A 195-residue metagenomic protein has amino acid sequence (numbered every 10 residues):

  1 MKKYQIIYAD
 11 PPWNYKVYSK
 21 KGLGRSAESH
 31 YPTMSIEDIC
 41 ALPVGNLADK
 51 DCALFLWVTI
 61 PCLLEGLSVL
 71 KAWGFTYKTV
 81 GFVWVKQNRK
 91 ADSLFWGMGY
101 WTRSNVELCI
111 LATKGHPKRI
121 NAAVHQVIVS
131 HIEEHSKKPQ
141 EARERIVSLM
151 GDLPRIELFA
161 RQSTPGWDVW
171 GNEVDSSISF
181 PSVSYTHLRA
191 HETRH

Functional and structural regions predicted by a protein language model:
M1-L56: SAM-dependent methyltransferase catalytic-core segment centered on the flexible catalytic loop and adjoining short
P11, I60, K114: Residues immediately flanking
Y15-Y18, L63-G66, R119-I120: Short catalytic/ligand-binding loop motif for oxyanion handling, primarily in non-cytosolic enzymes, centered on
E37-K90: Conserved Class I SAM-dependent methyltransferase catalytic core
K86-W101: Short alpha-helix plus adjacent loop in nuclease-associated cores
G99-L153: Flexible, glycine-/basic-rich loop-and-beta segments that form/coincide with the SAM-dependent methyltransferase
G151-Y185: Charged phosphate-binding loop/patch that engages nucleotide di/tri-phosphates or the phosphate backbone of nucleic
T186-H195: Conserved small/polar residues in nucleotide/adenosyl-binding loops
